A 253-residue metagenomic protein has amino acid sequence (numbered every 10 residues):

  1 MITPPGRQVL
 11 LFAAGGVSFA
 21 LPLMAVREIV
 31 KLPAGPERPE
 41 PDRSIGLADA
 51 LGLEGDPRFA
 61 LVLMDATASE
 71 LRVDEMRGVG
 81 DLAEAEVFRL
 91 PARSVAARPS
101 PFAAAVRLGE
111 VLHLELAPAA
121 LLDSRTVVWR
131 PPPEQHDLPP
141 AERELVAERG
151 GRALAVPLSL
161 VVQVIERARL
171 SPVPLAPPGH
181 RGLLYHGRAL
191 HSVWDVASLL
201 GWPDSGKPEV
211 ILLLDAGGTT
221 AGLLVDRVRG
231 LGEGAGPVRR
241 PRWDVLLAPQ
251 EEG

Functional and structural regions predicted by a protein language model:
M1-G253: An acidic, low-aromatic, low-complexity terminal/linker signal
